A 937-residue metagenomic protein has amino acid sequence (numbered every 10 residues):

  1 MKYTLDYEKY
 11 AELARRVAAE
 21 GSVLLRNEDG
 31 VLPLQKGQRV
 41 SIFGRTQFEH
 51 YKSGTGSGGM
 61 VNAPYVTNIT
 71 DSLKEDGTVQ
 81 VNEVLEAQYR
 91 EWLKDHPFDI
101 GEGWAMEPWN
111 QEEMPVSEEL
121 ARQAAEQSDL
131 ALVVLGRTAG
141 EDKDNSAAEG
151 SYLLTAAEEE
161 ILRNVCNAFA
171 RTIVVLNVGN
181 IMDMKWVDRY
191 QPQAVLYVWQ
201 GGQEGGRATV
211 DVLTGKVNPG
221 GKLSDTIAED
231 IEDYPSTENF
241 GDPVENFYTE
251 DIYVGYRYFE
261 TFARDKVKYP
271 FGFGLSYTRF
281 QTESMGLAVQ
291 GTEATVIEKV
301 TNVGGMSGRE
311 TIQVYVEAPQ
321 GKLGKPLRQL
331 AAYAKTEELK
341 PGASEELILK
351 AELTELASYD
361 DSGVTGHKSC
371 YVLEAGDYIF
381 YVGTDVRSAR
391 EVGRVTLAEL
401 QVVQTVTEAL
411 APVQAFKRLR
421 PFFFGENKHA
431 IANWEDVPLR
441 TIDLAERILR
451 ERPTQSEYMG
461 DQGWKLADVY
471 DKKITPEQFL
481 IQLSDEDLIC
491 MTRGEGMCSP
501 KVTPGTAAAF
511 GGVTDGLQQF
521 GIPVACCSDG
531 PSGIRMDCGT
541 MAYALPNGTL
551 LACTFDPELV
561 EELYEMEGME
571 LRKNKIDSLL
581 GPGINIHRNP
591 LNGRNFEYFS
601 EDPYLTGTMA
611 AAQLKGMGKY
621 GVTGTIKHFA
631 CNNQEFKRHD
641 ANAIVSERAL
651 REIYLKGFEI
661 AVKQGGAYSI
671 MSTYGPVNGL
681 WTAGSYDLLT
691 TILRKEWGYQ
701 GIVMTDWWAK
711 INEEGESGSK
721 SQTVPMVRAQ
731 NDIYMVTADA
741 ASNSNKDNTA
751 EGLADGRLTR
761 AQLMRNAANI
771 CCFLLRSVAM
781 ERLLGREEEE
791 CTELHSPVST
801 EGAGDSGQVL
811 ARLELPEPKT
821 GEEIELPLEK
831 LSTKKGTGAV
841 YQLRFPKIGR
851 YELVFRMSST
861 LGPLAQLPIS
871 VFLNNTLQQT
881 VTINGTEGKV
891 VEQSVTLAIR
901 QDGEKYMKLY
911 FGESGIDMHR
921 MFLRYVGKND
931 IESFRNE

Functional and structural regions predicted by a protein language model:
M1-S388, T405-G838, Q842-E852, P868-E913 (+1 more regions): Glycoside hydrolase catalytic-domain context in secreted enzymes
N302, S859-L861: Extracellular acidic, Ser/Thr/Pro-rich low-complexity tracts
R394-Q404, R924: Short beta-strand edge segments in extracellular beta-sheet folds
R856: N-terminal beta1-alpha1-beta2 submodule of the flavodoxin-like/Rossmannoid cofactor-binding fold
